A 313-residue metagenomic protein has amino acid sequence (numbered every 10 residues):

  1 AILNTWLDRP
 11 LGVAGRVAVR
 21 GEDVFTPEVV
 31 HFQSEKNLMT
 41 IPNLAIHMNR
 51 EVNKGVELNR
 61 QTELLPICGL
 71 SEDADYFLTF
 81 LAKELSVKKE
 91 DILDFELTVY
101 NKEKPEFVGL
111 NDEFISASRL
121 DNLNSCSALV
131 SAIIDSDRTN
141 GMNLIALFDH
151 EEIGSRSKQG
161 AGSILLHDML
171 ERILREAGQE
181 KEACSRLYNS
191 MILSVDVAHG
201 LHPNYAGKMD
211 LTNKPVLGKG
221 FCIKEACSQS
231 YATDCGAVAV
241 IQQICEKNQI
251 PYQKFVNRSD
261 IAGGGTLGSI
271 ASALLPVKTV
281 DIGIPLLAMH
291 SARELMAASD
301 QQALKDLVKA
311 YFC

Functional and structural regions predicted by a protein language model:
A1-C313: N-terminal hydrophobic/helix-forming segments and targeting peptides
